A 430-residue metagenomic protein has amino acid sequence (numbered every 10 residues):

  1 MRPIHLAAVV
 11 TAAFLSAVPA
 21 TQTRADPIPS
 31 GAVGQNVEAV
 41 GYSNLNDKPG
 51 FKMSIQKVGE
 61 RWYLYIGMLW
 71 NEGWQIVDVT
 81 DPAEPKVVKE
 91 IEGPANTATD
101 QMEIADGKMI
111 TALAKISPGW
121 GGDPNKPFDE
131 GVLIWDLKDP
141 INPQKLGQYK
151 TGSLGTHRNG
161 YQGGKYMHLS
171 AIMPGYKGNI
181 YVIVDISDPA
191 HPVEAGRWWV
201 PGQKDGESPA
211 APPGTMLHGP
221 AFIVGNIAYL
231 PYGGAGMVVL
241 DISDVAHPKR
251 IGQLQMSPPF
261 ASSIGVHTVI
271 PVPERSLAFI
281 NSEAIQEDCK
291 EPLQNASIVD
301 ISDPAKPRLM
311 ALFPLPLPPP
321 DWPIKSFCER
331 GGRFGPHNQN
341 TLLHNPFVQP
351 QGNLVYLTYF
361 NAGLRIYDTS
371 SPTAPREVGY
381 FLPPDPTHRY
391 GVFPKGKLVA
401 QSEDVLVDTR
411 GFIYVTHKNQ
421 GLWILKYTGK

Functional and structural regions predicted by a protein language model:
M1-H5: Positively charged n-region of N-terminal signal peptides that target proteins for export
A7-V18: Bacterial N-terminal signal peptides
Q22-K430: Feature marking well-ordered beta-strand scaffolds used for ligand recognition
